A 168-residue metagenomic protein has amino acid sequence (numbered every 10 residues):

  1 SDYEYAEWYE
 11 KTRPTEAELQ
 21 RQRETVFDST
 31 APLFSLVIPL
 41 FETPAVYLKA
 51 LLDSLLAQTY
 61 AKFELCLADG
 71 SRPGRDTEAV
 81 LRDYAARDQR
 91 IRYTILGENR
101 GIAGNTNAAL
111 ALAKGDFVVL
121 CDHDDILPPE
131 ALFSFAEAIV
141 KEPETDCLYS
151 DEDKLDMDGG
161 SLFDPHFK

Functional and structural regions predicted by a protein language model:
S1-S54: N-proximal low-complexity "stem/linker" segments adjacent to membrane-targeting elements
D53-K62, K141: Short, acidic, metal-binding catalytic loop of nucleotide-sugar glycosyltransferases
D69-A79, E98: A conserved acidic beta->alpha catalytic loop
L96-A113: Glycine-rich, basic loop-to-helix element that forms the pyrophosphate-binding segment of sugar-nucleotide handling
V118: Short aromatic/hydrophobic "clamp" motif used to bind/position activated sugar donors
D122-I126, D151: The conserved acidic donor/metal-binding loop of glycosyltransferases
E130-L162: Conserved donor NDP-sugar-binding/catalytic core segment of glycosyltransferases
